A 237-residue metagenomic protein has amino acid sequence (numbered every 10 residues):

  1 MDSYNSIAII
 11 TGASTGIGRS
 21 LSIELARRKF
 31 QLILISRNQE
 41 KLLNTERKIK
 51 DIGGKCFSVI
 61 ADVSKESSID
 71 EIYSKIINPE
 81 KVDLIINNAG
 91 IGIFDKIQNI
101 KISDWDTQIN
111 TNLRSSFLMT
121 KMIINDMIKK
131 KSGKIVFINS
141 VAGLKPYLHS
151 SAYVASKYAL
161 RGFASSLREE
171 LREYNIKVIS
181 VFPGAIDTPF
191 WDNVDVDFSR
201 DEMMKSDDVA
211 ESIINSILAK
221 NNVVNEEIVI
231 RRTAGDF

Functional and structural regions predicted by a protein language model:
S14-T15: Conserved glycine-rich cofactor-binding loop
F30-N44: Conserved glycine-rich Rossmann-like NAD(P)H-binding loop of the short-chain dehydrogenase/reductase
Q39-E40, I60-E71, I102: The beta1-alpha1 cofactor-binding region of Rossmann-like NAD(H)/NADP(H)-dependent oxidoreductases
K96-I97, K101-I109: Substrate-binding pocket helix/loop in short-chain dehydrogenase/reductase
T120, S156: Active-site helix of classical SDR
S140: Residue(s) in the substrate-gating loop at a strand-loop-helix junction that position the organic substrate next
E173-I176, S180, T188, V196-F237: C-terminal helical subdomain
